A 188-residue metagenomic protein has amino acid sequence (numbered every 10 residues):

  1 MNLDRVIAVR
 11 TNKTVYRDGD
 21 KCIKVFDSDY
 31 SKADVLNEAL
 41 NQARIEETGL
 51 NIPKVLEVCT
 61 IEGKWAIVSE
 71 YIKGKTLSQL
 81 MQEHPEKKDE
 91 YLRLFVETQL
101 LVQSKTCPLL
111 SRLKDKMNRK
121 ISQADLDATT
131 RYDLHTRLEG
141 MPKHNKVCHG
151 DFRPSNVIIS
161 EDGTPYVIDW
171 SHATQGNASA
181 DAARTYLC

Functional and structural regions predicted by a protein language model:
D4-L36, A43: ATP-binding glycine-rich loop module of kinase domains
L40-N51, V102: Structural motif at the C-terminus of the N-lobe alphaC helix and the adjacent alphaC-beta4 loop of the Hanks-type
K54-W65: Short beta-strand micro-motifs within the conserved protein kinase catalytic domain, predominantly in the N-lobe
G63-T76: Conserved short submotifs of the Hanks-type protein kinase catalytic core that shape the nucleotide-binding pocket
L77-E86: AlphaC helix of the protein kinase catalytic domain
E86-K114: Internal "kinase-insert"/substrate-recognition segments embedded within catalytic cores of ATP-dependent enzymes
S104-G150, I158-D162, Y166: An alpha-helical support segment within catalytic cores of ATP-dependent transferases
T164-C188: Active-site Asp-x-Gly
